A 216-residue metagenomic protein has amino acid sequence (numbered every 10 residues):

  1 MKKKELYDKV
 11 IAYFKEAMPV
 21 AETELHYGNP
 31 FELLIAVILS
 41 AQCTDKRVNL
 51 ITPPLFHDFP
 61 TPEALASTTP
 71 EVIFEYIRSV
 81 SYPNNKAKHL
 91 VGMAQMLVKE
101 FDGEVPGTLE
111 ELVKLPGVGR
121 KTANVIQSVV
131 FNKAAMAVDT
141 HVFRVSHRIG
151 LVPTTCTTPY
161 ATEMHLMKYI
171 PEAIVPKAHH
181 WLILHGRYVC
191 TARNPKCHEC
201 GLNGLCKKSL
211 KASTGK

Functional and structural regions predicted by a protein language model:
K2-G215: Catalytic cores of DNA base-excision repair glycosylases
